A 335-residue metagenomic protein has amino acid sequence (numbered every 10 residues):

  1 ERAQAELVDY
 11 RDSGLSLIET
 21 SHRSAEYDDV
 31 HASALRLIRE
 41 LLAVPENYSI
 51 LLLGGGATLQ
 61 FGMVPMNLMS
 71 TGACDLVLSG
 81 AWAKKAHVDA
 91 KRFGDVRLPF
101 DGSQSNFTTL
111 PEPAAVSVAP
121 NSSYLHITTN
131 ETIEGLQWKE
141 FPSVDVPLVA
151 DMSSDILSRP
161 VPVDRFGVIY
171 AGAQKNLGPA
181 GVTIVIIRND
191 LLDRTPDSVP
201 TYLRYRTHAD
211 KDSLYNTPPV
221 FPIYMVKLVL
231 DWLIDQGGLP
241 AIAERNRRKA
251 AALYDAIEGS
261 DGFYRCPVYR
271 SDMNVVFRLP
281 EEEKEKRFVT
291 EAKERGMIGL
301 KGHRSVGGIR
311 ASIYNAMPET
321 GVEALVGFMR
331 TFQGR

Functional and structural regions predicted by a protein language model:
D12-Q60, N67, A81, D89: Conserved N-terminal alpha-helix of the aminotransferase class I/II PLP-enzyme fold
M69-K84: Conserved PLP-anchoring active-site segment centered on the Schiff-base-forming lysine
A90, D101-I156: Active-site phosphate-binding strand-loop segment of PLP-dependent enzymes
V149, V163-Q174: Conserved active-site segment immediately N-terminal to the catalytic lysine that forms the internal aldimine
A173-Y254, R335: Active-site C-terminal subdomain of aminotransferase-like
F263-A292: Conserved PLP-binding catalytic core of the aspartate aminotransferase-like
G307-R335: PLP-dependent enzyme catalytic core of the Aspartate aminotransferase-like
